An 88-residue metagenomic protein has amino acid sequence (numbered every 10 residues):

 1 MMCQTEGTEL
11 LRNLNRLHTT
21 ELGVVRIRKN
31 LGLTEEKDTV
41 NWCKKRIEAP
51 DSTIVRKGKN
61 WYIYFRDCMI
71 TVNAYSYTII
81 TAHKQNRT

Functional and structural regions predicted by a protein language model:
M1-T88: Ribonuclease/tRNase effector modules and their secretory precursors
